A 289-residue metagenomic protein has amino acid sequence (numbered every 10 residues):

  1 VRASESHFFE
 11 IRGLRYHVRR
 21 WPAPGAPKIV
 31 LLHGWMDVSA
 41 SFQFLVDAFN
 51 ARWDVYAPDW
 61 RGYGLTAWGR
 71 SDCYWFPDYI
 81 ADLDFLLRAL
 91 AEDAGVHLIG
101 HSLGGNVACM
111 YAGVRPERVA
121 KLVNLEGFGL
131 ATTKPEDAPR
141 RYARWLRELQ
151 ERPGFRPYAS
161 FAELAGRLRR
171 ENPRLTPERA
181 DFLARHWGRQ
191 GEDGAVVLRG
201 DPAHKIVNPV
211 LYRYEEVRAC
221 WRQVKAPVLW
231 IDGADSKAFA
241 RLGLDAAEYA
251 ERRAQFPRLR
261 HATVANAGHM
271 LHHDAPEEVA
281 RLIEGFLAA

Functional and structural regions predicted by a protein language model:
V1-I29, N50-D54, E92-A94, G129 (+3 more regions): Alpha/beta-hydrolase fold catalytic core
F9-L14, Y56-I99, R281: Active-site loop/oxyanion-hole signature of alpha/beta-hydrolase fold enzymes
H17-W68: Conserved HGGG/HGGXW glycine-rich cap/lid loop of the alpha/beta-hydrolase fold
A94-D137: Conserved hydrolase catalytic core segment
L125-Y158: A catalytic-pocket lid/entrance helix-loop region that shapes and gates access to the active site across common
P153-Y214: Conserved alpha/beta-hydrolase catalytic His-Asp/Glu region
Q223-A267: Conserved loop-alpha-helix segment in the C-terminal half of the alpha/beta-hydrolase fold that carries the catalytic
V264-P276: Catalytic histidine-centered segment of alpha/beta-hydrolase-like enzymes
